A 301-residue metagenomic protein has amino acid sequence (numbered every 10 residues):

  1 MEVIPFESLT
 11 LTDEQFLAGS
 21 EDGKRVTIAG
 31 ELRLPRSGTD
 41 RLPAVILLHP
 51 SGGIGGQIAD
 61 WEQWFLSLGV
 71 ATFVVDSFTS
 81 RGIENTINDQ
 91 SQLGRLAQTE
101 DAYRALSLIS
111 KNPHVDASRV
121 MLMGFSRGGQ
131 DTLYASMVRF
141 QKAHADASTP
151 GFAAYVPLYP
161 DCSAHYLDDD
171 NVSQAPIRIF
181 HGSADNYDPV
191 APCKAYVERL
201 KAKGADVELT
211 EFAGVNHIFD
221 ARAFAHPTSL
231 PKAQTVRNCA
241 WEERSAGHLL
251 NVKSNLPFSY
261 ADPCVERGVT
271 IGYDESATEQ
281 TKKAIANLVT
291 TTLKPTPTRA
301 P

Functional and structural regions predicted by a protein language model:
M1-D40: N-terminal cap/lid segment of alpha/beta-hydrolase-fold proteins
G38-L42, L47-E84, A164-H165, A184-V190: Short substrate-entry loop that stabilizes the transition state in hydrolases
P43, A153, P176: Alpha/beta-hydrolase fold active-site loops
G52-A59, Q63-S67, S77-A97, A135-A143 (+1 more regions): Cap/lid segment of the alpha/beta-hydrolase catalytic domain
D60, P189-R199, F224: Short alpha-helix in the alpha/beta-hydrolase fold that links the catalytic acid
G94-S173, A184-Y187, A191: Primarily recognizes the serine-hydrolase "nucleophile elbow" in alpha/beta-hydrolase and SGNH/GDSL folds
Q174-H181, D185, E208-T210: Catalytic His-Asp charge-relay segment
D206-P301: C-terminal catalytic histidine-bearing segment of alpha/beta-hydrolase fold enzymes
